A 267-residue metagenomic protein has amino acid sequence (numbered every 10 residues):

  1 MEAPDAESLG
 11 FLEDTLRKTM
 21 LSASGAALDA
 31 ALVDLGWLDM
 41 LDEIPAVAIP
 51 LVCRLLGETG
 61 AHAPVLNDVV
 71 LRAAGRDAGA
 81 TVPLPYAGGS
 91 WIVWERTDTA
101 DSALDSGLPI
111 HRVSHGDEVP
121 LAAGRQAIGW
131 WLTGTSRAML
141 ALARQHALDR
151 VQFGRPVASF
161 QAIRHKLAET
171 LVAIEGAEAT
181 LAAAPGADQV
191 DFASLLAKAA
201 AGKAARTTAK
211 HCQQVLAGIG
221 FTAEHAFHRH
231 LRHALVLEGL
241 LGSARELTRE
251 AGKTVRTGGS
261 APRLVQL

Functional and structural regions predicted by a protein language model:
M1-T59, Q126-L267: Alpha-helical interface subdomain recognition
E43-A46, L51-Q145, G258, P262-L267: FAD-binding core of flavoproteins
